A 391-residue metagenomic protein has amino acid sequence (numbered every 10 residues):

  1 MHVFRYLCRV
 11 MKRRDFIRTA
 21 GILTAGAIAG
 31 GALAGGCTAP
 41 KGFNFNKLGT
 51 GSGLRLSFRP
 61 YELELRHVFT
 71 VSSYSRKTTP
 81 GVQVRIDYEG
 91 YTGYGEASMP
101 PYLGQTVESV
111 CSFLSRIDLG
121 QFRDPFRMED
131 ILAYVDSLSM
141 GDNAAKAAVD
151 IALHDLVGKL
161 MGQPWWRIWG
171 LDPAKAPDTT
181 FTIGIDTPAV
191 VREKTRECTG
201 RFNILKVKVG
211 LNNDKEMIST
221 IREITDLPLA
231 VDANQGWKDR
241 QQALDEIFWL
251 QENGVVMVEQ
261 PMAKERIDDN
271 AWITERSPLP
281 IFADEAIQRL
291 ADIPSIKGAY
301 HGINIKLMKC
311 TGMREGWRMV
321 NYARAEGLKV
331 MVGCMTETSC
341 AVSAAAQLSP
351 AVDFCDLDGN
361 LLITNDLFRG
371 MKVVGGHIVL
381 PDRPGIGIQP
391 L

Functional and structural regions predicted by a protein language model:
H2-C8, D15-C37: N-terminal export signals
R9-V10, A32-H67: C-terminal segment of N-terminal export signals and the immediately downstream linker at the start of the mature
K47-F58, Y74, D87, T92-L160: Metal- or metallocofactor-binding catalytic centers and their adjacent structured scaffolds across diverse enzyme
L48-L63, G81, E89, M335-L391: Flexible C-terminal active-site loop/helix
V84, G90, V149, G162 (+6 more regions): Conserved, mostly hydrophobic/aromatic
W165-S277: Metal-dependent enolase-superfamily TIM-barrel catalytic cores that perform enediolate-based chemistry
E246-M257, K297-I303, Q347-F368: Structural recognition of alpha->loop->beta junctions
D268-N270, R276, F282, I287-L357: Catalytic alpha/beta core domains of metabolic enzymes, predominantly
